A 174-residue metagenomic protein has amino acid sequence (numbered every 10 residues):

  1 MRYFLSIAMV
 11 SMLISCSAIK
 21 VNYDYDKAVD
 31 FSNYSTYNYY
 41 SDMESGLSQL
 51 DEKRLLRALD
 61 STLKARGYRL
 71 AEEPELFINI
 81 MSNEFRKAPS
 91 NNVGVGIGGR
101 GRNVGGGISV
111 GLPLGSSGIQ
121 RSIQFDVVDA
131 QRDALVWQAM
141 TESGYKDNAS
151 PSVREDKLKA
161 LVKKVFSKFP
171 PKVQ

Functional and structural regions predicted by a protein language model:
M1-L5: Positively charged n-region of N-terminal signal peptides that target proteins for export
M12-S15: C-terminal motif of bacterial Sec signal peptides marking the signal peptidase cleavage site
S17-N22, D26-A28, G115-Q174: C-terminal/domain-edge helix-coil "capping" segments
D24-D26, L63-A65, G111: A generic local structural motif
N33-S35, P74-I78, I119-Q124, W137: Envelope-exposed proteins and targeting segments
T36-K87: N-terminal segment of the mature soluble domain
I80-A134, E142: Surface-exposed short loop/turn segments
